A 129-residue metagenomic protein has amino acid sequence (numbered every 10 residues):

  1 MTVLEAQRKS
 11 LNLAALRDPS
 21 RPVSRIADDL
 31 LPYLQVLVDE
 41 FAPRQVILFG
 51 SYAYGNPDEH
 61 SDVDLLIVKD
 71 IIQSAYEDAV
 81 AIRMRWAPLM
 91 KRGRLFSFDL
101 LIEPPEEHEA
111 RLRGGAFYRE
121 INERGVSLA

Functional and structural regions predicted by a protein language model:
M1-Q45, Y54-E59, K69-A129: Catalytic core of pol beta-like nucleotidyltransferases
F49-S51: Glycine-rich beta-strand-to-loop/alpha-helix junction loops that act as flexible
